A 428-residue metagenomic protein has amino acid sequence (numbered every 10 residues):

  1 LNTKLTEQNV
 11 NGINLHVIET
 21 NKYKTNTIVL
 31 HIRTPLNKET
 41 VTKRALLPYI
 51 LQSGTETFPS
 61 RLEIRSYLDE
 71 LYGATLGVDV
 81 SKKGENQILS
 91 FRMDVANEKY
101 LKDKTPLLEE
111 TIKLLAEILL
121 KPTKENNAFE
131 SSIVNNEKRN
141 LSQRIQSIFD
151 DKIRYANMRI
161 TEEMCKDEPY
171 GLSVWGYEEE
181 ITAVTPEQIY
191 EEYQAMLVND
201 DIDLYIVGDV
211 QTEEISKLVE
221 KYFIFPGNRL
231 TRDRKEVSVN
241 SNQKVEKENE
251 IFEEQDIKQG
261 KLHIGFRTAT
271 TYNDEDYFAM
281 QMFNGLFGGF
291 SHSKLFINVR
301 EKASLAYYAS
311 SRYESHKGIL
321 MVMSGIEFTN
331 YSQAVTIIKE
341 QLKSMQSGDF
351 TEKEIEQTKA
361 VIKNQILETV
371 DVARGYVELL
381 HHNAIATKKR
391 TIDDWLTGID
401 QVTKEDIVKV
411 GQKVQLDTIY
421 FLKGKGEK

Functional and structural regions predicted by a protein language model:
L1-L71, D103, Y177, Y190-N298 (+2 more regions): His/Glu-rich zincin catalytic helix
I18, K24-L36, T42, R61-E117 (+7 more regions): M16 family metallopeptidases and their MPP-like homologs
G54-T57, K99-K102, K121-E130: Short, polar/flexible loop-turn hinges at active-site or ligand-entry regions and domain interfaces
R65, K121-I145, R234-N242, E340 (+1 more regions): Acidic/histidine-enriched alpha-helical segments
S81-K82, Y190-L197, S311-Y313, V408-Q412: Short, flexible, solvent-exposed loop/turn segments with mixed acidic/basic and small polar residues
Q143-S147, V245-K258, K363-R374: Short, low-order "capping/linker" segments at domain edges
Q146-A156: Soluble acyl-CoA-dependent acyltransferase catalytic core bearing the H(X)4D motif
A183-Y190: Active-site glycine-rich loop that binds ribose-phosphate moieties when present
